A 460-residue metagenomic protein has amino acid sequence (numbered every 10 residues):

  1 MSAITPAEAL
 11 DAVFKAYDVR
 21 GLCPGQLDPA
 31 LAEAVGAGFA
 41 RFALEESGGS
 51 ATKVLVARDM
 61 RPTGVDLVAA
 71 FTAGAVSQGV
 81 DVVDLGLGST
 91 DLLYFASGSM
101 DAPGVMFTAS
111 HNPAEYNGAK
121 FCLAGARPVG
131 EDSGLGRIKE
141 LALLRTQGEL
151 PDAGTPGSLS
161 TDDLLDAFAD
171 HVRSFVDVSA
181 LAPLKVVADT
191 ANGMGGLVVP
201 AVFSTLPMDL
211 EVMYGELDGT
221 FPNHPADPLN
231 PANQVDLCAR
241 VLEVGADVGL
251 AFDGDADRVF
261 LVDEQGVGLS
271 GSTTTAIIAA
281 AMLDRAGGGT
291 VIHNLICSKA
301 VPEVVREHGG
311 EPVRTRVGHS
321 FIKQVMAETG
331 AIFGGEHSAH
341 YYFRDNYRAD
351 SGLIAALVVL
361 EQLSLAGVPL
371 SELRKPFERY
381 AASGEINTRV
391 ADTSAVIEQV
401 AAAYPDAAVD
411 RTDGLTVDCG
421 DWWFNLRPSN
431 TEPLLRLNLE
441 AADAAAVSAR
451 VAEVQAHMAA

Functional and structural regions predicted by a protein language model:
M1-F71, S77-Q78, T161-L184: An N-terminal, well-structured beta->alpha segment
R41, E45, K53-N117, A201-V262: N-terminal small/polar loop signature for handling phosphorylated ligands or for N-terminal nucleophile
G49-D59, K185-A188, G289-L295, I332: Short glycine-rich phosphate-binding loop at a beta-alpha junction
Y116, A286-A460: Phosphate-binding and adjacent anionic-ligand microenvironments
N117-V244: Gly/Ser/Thr-enriched, mixed-charge loops and adjacent short helices that form phosphate/oxyanion-binding elements
L135-D170, S174, E264-H337, Y341-Y342: Proline/glycine-rich low-complexity loops and linkers
P207, V212-Y214, V267-A286, H319 (+1 more regions): Gly/Ser/Thr-rich active-site loops/lids in small-molecule metabolic enzymes that frequently grip phosphoryl groups
